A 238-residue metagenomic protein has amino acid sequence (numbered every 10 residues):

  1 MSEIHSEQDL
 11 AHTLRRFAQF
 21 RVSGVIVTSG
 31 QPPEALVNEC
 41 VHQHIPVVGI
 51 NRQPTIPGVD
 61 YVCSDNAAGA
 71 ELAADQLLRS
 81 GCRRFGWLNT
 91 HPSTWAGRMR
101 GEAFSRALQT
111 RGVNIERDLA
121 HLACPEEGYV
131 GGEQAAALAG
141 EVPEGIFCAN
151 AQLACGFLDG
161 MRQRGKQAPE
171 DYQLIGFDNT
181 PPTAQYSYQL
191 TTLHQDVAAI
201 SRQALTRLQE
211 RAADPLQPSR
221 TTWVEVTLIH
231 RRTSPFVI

Functional and structural regions predicted by a protein language model:
M1-D75, A135-E141: Alpha-helical recognition/docking segments in bacterial nutrient-uptake and carbohydrate-utilization systems
M1-D9, R52, V62-L72, L88-Q134 (+4 more regions): Hinge/beta->alpha junction and helix N-cap segments in small-molecule ligand-binding domains
L14, R21-S29, R84-N89, H121-L122 (+2 more regions): Periplasmic-binding protein-like
S23, P46, R83, N114 (+1 more regions): Residue-level detector of anion-binding/catalytic polar loops
V25, V47, Q76-L77, F104 (+4 more regions): Residue-level signal for nonpolar/aromatic packing positions in well-ordered secondary structure
V41, Q109, R162: Anion (oxyanion) recognition and catalysis
A74-F85: Glycine-rich phosphate/diphosphate-binding loops that line cofactor/substrate pockets in enzymes
E116, Q134-I238: Flexible loop/turn connectors
